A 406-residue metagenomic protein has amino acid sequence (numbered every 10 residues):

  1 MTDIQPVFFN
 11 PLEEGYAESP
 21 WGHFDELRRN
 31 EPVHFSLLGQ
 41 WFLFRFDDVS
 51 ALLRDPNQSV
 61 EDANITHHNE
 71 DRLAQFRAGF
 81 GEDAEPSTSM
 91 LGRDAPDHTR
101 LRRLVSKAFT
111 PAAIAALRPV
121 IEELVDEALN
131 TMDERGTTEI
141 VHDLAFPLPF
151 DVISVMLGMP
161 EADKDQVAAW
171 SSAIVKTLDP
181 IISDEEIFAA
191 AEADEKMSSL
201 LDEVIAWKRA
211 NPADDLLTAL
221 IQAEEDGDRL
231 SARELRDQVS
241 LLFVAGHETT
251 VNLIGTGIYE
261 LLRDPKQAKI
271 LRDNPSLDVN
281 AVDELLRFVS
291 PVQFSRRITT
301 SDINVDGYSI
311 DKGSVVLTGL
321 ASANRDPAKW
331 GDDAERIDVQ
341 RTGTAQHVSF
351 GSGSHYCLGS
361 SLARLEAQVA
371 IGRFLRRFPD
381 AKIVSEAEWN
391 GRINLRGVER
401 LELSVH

Functional and structural regions predicted by a protein language model:
M1-H406: Cytochrome P450
